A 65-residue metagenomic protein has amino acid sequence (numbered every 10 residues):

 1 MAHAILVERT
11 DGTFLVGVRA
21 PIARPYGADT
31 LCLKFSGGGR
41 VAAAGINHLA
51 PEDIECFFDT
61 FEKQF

Functional and structural regions predicted by a protein language model:
M1-F65: Glycine-rich, acidic loop segments that terminate in or are immediately followed by a histidine
